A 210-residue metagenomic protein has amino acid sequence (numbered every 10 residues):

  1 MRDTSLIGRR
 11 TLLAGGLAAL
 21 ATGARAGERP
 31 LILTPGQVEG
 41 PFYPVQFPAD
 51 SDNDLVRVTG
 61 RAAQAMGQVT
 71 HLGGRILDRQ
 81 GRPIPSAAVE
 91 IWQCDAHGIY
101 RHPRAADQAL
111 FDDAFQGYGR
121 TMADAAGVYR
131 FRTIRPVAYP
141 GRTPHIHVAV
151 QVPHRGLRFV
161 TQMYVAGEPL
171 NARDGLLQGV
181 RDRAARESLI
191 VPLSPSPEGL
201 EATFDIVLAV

Functional and structural regions predicted by a protein language model:
M1-L20: N-terminal secretory signal peptides and thylakoid transit peptides that target proteins across membranes
G27-I190, P195-V210: Beta-strand-dominated extracellular/periplasmic modules and repeats in secreted or surface-exposed proteins
